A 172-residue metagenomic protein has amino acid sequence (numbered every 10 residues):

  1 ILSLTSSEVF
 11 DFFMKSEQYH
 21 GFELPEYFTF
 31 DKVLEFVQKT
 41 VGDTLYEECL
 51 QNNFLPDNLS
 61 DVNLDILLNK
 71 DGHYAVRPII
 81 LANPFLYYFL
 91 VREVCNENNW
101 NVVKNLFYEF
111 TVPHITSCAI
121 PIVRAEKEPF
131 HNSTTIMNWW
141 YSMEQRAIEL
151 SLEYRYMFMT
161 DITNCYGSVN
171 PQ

Functional and structural regions predicted by a protein language model:
I1-Q172: Conserved two-metal-ion catalytic palm core of "right-hand" nucleic acid polymerases, unifying RNA-dependent RNA
